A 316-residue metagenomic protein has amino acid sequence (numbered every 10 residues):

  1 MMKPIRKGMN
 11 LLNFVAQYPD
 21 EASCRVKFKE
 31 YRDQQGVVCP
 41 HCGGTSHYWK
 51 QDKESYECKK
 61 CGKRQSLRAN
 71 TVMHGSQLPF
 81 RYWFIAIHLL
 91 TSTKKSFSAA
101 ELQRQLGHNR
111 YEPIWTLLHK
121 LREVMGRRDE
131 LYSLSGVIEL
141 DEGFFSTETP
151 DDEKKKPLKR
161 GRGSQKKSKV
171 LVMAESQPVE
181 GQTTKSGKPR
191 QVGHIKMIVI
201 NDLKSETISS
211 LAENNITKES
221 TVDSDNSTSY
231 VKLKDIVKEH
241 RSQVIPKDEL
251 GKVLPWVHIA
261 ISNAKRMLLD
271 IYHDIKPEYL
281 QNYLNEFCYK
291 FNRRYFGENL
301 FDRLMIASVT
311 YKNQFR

Functional and structural regions predicted by a protein language model:
M1-R316: Residue-level recognition of single "structural anchor" positions that define or cap local secondary structure
